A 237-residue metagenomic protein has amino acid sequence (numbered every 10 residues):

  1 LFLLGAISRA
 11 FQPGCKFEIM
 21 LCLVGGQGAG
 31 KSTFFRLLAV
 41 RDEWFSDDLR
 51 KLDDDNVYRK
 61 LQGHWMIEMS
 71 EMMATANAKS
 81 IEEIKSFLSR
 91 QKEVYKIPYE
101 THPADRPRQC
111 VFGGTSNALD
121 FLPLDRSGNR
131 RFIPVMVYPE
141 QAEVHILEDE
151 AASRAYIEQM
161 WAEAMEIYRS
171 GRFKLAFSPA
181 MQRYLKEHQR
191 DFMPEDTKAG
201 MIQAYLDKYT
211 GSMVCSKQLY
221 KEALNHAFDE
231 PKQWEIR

Functional and structural regions predicted by a protein language model:
L1-M66, C215-K217: P-loop NTPase catalytic core of nucleic-acid-dependent motor ATPases
L52, E100, R126, P139-A155 (+1 more regions): Positively charged interface segments
V57-Q62, I97-T115: AAA+/SF3 P-loop NTPase mechanochemical coupling elements
W65-L88, L122-G128: Conserved AAA+/SF3 P-loop NTPase catalytic/coupling segment centered on the Walker-B
I67-S70, K96, Q109-N117, P134-V135: Structural recognition of the conserved hydrophobic beta-strand(s) that form the central parallel beta-sheet of P-loop
I81-A104: Conserved catalytic/switch belt of AAA+ P-loop NTPases
F121-F173: Conserved small helical "lid"/interfacial subdomain of P-loop NTPases
L175-R237: DNA transaction DNA-binding modules
